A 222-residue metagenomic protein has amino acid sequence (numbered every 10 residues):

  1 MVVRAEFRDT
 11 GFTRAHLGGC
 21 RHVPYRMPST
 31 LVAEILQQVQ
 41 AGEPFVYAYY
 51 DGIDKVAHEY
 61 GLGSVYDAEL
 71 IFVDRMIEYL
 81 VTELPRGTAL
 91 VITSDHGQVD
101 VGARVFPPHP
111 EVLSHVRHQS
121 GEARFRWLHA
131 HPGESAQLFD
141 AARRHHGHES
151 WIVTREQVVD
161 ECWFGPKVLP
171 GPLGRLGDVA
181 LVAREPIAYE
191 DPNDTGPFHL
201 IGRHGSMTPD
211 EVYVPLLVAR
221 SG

Functional and structural regions predicted by a protein language model:
M1-G222: Feature captures the catalytic ectodomains and active-site-proximal regions of enzymes that hydrolyze or transfer
